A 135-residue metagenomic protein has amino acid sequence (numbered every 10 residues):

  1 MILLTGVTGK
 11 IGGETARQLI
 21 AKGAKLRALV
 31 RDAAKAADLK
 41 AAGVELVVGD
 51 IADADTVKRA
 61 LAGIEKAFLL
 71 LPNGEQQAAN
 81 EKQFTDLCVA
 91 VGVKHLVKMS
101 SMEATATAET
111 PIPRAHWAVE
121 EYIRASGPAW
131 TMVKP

Functional and structural regions predicted by a protein language model:
M1, K25-L26, H95, A129: Residues at the starts of beta-strands that form the adenosine-phosphate
I2, V7, A28-V91, E103-A106: NAD(P)H-binding glycine-rich loop region in Rossmannoid oxidoreductase-like domains and their noncatalytic homologs
I2-A24: N-terminal Rossmann NAD(P)H-binding glycine-rich loop of SDR-like oxidoreductase domains
K22, A42, S126: Conserved dinucleotide-binding and phosphotransfer motif residues
L70-P135: Glycine-/Pro-rich loop/turn segments that contact NAD(P) or position catalytic residues in Rossmann-like domains
